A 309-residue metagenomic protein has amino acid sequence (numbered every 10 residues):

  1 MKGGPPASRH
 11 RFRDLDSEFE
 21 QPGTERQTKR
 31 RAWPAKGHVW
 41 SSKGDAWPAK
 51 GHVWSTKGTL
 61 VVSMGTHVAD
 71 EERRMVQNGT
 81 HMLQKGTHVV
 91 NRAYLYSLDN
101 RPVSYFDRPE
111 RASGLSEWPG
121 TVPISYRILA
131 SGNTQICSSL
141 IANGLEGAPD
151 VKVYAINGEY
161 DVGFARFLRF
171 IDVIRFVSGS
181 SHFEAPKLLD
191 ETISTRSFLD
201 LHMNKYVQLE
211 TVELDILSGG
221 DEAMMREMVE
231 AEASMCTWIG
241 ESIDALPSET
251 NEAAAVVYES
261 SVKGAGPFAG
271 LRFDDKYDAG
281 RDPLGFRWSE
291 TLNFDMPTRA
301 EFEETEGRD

Functional and structural regions predicted by a protein language model:
S8, F12-S17, P22, S41-S42 (+2 more regions): Serine residues within intrinsically disordered or low-complexity segments
R9-R13, R26, R30-R31, R73-R74: Basic polycationic patches enriched in arginine
R26, A32-V68, T80-M82, T87: Long, intrinsically disordered low-complexity tandem-repeat segments
L83-N133, R308-D309: Short, extreme N-terminal segment that most often corresponds to the first beta-strand
Q84-A93, S97-R101, N204-D309: Acidic, proline/glycine-rich low-complexity IDRs
A112-A185: Structured domain cores in non-transmembrane regions
C137-E146, F183-D215: Short glycine-rich, low-complexity/disordered patches
V177-T195, M225-G240: Well-ordered, non-membrane alpha-helical segments in soluble/globular domains
